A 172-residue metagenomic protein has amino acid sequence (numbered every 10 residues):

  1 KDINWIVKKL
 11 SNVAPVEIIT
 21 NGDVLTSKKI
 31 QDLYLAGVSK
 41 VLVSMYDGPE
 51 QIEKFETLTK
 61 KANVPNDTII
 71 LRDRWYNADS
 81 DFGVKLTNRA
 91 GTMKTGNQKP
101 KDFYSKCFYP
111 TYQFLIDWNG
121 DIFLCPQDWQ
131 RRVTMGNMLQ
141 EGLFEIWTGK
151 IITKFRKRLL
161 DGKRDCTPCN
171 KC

Functional and structural regions predicted by a protein language model:
K1-L86, A90-N97: Conserved glycine-rich "GG(E/T)P / GGGxP" loop and the immediately following alpha-helix in the radical SAM core
T59-N97, Q127-C172: C-terminal accessory region of radical SAM enzymes
K99-K101: A short, compositionally biased domain-edge/stem linker segment
Y104-K106: Glycine-rich, acidic loop segments that terminate in or are immediately followed by a histidine
F108-P110: Short, small/polar residue-rich loop motifs at catalytic or cofactor-binding pockets
I116-D117: Short, acidic, Ser/Thr-enriched surface-loop or helix-capping motifs
